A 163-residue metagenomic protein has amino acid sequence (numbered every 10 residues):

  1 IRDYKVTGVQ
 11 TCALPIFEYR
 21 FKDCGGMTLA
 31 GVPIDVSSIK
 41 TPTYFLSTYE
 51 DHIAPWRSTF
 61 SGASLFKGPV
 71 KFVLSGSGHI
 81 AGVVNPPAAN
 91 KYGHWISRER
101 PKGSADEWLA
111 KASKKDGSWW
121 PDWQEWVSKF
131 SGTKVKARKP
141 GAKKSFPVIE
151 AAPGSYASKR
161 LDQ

Functional and structural regions predicted by a protein language model:
I1-T7, T11-C12: Single conserved hydrophobic/aromatic residue that forms the stacking wall/gate of nucleotide- or nucleobase-binding
D23-L29: Short gly/ser/thr-rich secondary-structure transition/capping motifs
L29-K40: The feature captures the conserved acid-bearing segment of alpha/beta-hydrolase catalytic domains
S38-T43, L65-P69: Short, proline-enriched alpha-helix->beta-strand connector loops that line the catalytic pocket of alpha/beta-hydrolase
F45-S47: Short beta-strand/loop motif that positions the catalytic acidic residue of the alpha/beta-hydrolase fold
E50-A54, H79-A81: Acidic catalytic loop of the alpha/beta-hydrolase fold
P55-L65, G76: Short alpha-helix in the alpha/beta-hydrolase fold that links the catalytic acid
V73-D162: Catalytic active-site module of serine/aspartate enzymes centered on a nucleophile-bearing elbow/loop
